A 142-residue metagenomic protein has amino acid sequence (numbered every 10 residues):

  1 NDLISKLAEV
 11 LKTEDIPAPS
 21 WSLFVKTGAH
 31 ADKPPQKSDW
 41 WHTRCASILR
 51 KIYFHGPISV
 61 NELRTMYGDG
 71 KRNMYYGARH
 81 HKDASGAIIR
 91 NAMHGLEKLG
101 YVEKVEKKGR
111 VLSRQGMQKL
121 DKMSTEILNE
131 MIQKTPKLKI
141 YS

Functional and structural regions predicted by a protein language model:
N1-A46, R50: Long, low-complexity, charged/polar intrinsically disordered regions in eukaryotic proteins
I16-P19, S38, T65, Y76 (+4 more regions): Long, charge-rich, low-complexity intrinsically disordered regions
R44-S47, H81-H94: Charge-enriched amphipathic alpha-helical scaffolds
S47-H55, M66: Short amphipathic alpha-helical elements of helix-turn-helix/winged-helix folds
P57-H80: Short acidic, hydrophobic short linear motifs in intrinsically disordered regions
G68, H94, D121, T125: Residue-level detection of the helix-turn-helix DNA-binding "recognition helix"
H94-K107: A short, conserved structural fragment
K108, R114-S142: Short, amphipathic alpha-helical interaction segments positioned at domain boundaries
